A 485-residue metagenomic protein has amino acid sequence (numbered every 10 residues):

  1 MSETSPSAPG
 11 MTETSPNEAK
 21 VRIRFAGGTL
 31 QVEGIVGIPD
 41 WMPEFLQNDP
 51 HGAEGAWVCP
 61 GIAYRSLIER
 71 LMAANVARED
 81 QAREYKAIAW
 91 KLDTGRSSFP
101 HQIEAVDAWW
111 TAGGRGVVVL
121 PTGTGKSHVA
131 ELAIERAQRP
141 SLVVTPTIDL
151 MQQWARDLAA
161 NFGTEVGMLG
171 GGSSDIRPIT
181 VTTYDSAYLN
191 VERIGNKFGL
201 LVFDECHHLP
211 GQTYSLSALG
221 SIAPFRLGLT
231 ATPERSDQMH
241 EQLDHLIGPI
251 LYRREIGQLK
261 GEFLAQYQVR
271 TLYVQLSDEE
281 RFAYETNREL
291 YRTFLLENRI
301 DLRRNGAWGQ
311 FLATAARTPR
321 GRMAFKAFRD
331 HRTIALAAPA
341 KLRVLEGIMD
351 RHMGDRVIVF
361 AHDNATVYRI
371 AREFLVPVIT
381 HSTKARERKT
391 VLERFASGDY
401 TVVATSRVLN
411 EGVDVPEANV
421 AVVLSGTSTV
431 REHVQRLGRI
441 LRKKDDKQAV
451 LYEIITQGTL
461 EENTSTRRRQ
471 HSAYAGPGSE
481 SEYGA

Functional and structural regions predicted by a protein language model:
M1-P100, E104: Accessory DNA-engaging acidic/polar modules
G113-I134: Walker A/P-loop
Q152, G167-D175, R356-F360, A365-R369 (+1 more regions): Conserved helicase ATPase core of P-loop NTP-dependent helicases/translocases
G170-L200, G211-L216: Conserved helix/coil segment N-terminal to the catalytic DExD/H
F198, A404, E411-G426, A449-I454: A short beta-strand element within the Helicase C-terminal
H207-Q266: Post-DEXD/H (motif II) to motif III coupling segment of the RecA-like Helicase ATP-binding lobe
N305-S382, R388: Conserved helicase/translocase motor-coupling segment
I440-T466: Conserved segment of the helicase C-terminal RecA-like domain
